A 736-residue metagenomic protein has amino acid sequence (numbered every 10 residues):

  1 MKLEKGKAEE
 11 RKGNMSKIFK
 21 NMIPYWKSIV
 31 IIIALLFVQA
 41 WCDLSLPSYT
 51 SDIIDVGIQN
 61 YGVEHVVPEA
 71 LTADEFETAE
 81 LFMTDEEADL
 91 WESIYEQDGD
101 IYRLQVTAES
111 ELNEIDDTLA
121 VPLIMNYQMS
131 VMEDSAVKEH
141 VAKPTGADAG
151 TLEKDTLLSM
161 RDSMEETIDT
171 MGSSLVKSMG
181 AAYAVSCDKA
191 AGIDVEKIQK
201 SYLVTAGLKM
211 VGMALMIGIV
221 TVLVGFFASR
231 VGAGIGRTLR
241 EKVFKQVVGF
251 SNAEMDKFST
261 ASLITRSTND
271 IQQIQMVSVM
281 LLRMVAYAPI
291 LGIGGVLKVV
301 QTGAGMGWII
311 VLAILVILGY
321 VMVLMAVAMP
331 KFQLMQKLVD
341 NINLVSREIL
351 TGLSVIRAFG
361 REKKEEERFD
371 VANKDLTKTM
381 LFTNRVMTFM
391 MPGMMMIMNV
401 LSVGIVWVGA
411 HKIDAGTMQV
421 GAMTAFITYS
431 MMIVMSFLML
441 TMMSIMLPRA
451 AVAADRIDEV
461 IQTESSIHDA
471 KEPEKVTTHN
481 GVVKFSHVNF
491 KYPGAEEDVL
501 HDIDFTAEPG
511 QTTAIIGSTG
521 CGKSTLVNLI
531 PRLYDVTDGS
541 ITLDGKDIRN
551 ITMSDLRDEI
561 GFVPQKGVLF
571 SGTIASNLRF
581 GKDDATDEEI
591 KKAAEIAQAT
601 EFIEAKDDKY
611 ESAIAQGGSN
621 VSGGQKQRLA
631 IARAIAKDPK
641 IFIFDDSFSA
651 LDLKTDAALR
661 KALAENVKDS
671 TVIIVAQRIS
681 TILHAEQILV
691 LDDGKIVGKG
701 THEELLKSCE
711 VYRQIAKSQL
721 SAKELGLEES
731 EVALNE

Functional and structural regions predicted by a protein language model:
M1-L46, T50-V211, M216, V220 (+13 more regions): Membrane-integrated ABC transporters
K2, I29, H65-P68, E80-D85 (+6 more regions): ABC-type nucleotide-binding domain
K2-E10, I58-H65, T72-F76, T84 (+13 more regions): Short intracellular "coupling" helices and adjacent cytoplasmic loop segments at the cytosolic face of multi-pass
R11, C42-I58, M213-D256, T260 (+12 more regions): Juxtamembrane helix-loop junctions of ABC transporter transmembrane domains
R11-F19, K27-A34, T205-L208, R240 (+11 more regions): Alpha-helical membrane-protein architecture signal
P24-W26, M160, N252-A253, N269-S278 (+9 more regions): An intracellular "coupling" helix at the cytosolic face of ABC transporter transmembrane type-1 domains
L35, Q39, M213, I217 (+5 more regions): Transmembrane alpha-helical core residues of multi-pass small-molecule transporters, especially secondary transporters
G294, K298-L315, G319, L324-A326 (+2 more regions): Helix-loop-helix
